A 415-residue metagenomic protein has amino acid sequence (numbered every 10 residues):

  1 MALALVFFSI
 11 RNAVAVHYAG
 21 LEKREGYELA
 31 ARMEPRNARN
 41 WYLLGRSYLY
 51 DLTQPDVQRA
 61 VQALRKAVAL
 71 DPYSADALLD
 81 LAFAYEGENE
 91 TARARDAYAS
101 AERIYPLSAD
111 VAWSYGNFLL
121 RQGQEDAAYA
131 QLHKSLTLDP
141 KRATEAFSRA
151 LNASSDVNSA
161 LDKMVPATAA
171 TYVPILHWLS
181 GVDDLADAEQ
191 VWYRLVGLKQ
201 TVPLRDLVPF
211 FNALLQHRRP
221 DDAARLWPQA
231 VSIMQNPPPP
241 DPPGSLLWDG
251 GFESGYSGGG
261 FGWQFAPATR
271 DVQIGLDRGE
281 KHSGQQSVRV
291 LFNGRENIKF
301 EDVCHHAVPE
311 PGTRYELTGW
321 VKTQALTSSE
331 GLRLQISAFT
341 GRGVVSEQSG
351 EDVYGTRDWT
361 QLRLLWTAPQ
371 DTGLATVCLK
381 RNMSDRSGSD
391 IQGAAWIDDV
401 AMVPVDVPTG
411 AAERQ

Functional and structural regions predicted by a protein language model:
M1-A4, F8, N12, K141 (+2 more regions): Extracellular and organelle-lumenal recognition/adhesion modules and their flexible linkers in secreted
A2-L29: Hydrophobic alpha-helical transmembrane segments in integral membrane proteins
L29-A30, K66-A67, S100-A101, S135 (+3 more regions): Canonical positions in the second alpha-helix
M33-A38, P72, P106, T137-K141 (+3 more regions): Short coil turns that delineate tetratricopeptide repeat
N40, A77, V111, R142-A146 (+2 more regions): TPR alpha-solenoid repeat register
